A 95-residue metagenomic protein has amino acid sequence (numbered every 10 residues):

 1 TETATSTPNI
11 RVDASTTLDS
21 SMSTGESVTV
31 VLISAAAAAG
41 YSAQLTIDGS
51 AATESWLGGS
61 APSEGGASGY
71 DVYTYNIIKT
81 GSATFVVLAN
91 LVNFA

Functional and structural regions predicted by a protein language model:
T1-G49, E54-S55, G69-D71, N76-A95: Exposed extracellular interaction/assembly regions and N-terminal maturation sites
G58: Beta-strand/loop nucleic-acid-binding surfaces
P62-G69: Short proline/glycine- and polar residue-rich coil/turn motifs
